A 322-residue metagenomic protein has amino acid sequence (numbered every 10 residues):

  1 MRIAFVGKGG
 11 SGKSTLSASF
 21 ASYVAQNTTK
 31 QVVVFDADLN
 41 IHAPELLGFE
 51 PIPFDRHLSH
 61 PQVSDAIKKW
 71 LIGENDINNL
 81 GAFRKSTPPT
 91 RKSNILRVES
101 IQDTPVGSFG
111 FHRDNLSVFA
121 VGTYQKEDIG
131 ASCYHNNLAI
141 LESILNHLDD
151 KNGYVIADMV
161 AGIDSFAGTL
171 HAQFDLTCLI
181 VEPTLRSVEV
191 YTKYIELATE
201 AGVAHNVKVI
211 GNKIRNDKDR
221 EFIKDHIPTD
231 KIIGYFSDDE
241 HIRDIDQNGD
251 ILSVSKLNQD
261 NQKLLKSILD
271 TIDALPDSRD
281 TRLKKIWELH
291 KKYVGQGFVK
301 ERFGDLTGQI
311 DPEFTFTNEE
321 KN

Functional and structural regions predicted by a protein language model:
M1-F5, V32, F119, G153-A157 (+1 more regions): Generic beta-sheet signal
R2-L39: Walker A/P-loop phosphate-binding motif and the immediately C-terminal alpha-helix
K8, A37-D38, V121-T123, M159-V160: Fold-independent oxyanion-binding glycine-rich loops and adjacent beta-strand/coil segments at enzyme active sites
S19, A131-D244: Conserved catalytic-core segment of NTP-binding enzymes
A25-H112: N-terminal phosphate/diphosphate-binding loop that engages ATP/GTP or pyrophosphate donors across diverse enzyme folds
V34, L116-V118, I232-Y235: Conserved beta-strand scaffold positions in the cores of enzyme catalytic domains, especially in NTP/NDP-utilizing
K92-F111, S117-A157: Cytosolic-facing regulatory segments adjacent to core modules
T199-N322: C-terminal lobe/tail of nucleotide-utilizing enzymes
